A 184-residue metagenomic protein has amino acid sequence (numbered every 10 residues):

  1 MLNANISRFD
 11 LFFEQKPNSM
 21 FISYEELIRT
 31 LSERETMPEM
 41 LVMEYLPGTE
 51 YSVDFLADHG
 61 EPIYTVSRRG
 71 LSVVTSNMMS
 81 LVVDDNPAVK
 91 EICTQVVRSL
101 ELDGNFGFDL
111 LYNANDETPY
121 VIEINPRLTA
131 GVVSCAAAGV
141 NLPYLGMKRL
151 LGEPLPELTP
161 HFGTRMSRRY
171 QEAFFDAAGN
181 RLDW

Functional and structural regions predicted by a protein language model:
M1-M40, H59: Active-site nucleotide/adenylate-binding loops and adjacent lid/helix of ATP-dependent enzymes
L2, V53-F55, L110: A structural signal for short hydrophobic beta-strand segments in well-ordered beta-sheet cores
E26-E44, V73-D116, V121, N125: A long amphipathic alpha-helix within ATP-dependent nucleotide-binding catalytic cores
P47-G48, D58-E61, N115-E117: Short strand-connecting beta-turns/loops that link adjacent beta-strands
E50, E61-V74: A glycine-rich, hydrophobic loop/mini-helix early in the fold
F55, Y64-S67, T118-L128: A short beta-strand motif that forms the metal-chelation/ATP-contact edge of phosphoryl-transfer active sites
L81-V82, T129-Y144: ATP-dependent carboxylate-activation loops
Y144-W184: Peripheral (often C-terminal) accessory segments that flank ATP-dependent C-N-forming ligase machineries
